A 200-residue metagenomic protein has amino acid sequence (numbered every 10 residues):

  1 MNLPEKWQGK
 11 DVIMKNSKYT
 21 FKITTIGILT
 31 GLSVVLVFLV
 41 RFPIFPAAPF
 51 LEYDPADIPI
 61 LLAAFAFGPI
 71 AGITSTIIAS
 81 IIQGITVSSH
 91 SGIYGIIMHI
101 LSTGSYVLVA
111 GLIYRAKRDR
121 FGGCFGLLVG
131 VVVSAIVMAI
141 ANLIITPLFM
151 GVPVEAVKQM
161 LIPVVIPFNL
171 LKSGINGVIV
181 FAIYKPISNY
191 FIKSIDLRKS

Functional and structural regions predicted by a protein language model:
M1-S200: Loop-helix junctions at membrane interfaces
